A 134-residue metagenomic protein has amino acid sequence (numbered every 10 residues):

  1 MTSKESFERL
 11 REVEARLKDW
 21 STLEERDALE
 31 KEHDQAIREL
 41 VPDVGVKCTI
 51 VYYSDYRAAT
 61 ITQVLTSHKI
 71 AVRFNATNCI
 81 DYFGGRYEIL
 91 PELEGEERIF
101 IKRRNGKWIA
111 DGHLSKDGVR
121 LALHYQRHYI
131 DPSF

Functional and structural regions predicted by a protein language model:
M1-A58, K69, F74-F134: Mixed-charge, low-complexity intrinsically disordered regions
L65-T66: Residue-level recognition of beta-strand termini and adjacent short loop/turns
